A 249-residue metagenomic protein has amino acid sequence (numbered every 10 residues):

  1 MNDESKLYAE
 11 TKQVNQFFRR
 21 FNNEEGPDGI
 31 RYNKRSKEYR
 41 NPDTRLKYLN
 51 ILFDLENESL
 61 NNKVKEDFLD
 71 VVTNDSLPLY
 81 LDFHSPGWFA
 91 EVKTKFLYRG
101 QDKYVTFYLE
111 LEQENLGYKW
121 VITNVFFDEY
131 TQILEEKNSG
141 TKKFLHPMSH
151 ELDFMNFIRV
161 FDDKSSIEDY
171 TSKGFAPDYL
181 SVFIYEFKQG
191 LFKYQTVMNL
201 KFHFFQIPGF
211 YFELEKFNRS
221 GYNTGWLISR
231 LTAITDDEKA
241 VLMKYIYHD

Functional and structural regions predicted by a protein language model:
N2-D67, I133-K188: Core segments of small alpha/beta cavity-forming domains
N2-N23, S85-E136: Long, acidic/polar, low-complexity amphipathic helices and coiled-coil-like
Y8, Y32, Y39, Y48 (+14 more regions): Sequence-level detector for tyrosine residue identity
A9, A90, A176, A233 (+1 more regions): A sequence-composition feature that detects small, non-aromatic residues
Y32-G117: Short N-terminal edge-element motif at the start of the domain
D82-F89, N115, Y194-N199, N218-Y222: Short, ordered beta-strand-loop transition motifs
D102-R159, S165, K201-D249: Short beta-strand edge/turn micro-motifs at domain boundaries
S181-V197, F202-F205: Long terminal regulatory regions of eukaryotic proteins
